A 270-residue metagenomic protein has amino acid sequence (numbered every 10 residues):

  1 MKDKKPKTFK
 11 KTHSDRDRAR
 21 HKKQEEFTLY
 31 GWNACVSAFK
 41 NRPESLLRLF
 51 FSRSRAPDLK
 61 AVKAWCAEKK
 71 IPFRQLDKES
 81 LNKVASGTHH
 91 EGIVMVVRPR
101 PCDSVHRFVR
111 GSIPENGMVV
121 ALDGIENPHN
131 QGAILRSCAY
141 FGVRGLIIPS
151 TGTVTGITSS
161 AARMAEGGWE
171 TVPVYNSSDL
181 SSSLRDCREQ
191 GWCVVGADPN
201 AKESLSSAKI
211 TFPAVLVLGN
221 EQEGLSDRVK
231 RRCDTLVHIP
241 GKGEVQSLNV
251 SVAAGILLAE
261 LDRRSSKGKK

Functional and structural regions predicted by a protein language model:
M1-R110: N-terminal positively charged helical leader segments and presequences
V36, N41, Y140, S160-G168 (+1 more regions): Structured adenosyl-cofactor binding patch, chiefly the S-adenosyl-L-methionine
E44, F51, A67, S112-E203: RNA substrate-binding interface of SAM-dependent RNA methyltransferases
S54, K78-S80, T151-T153, E221-E223 (+1 more regions): Short, acidic/turn-prone active-site loops that include or flank metal/cofactor- and phosphate-binding residues
D58-L59, T153-S160, E223-R232: Short, glycine/polar-rich helix-capping loops at beta-to-alpha or helix-loop-helix junctions that flank or form
R74, L146-I148, V237-H238: Short hydrophobic alpha-helical runs that function as membrane-insertion/retention elements
H90-I93, R163-G167, T211-V215: Short, hinge-like loop/turn segments at secondary-structure boundaries
V195-N249: Active-site/ligand-binding-proximal alpha/beta "capping" segment
